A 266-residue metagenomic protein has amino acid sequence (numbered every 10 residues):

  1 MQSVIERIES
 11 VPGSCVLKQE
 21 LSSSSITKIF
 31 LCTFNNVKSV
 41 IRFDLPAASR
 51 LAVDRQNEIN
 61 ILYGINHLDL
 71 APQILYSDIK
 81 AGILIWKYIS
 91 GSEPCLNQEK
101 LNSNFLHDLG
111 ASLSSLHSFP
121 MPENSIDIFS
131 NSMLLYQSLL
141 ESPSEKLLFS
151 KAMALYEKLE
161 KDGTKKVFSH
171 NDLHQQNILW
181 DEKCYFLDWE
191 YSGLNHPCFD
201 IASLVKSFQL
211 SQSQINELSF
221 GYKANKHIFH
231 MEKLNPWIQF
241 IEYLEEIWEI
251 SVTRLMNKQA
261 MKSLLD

Functional and structural regions predicted by a protein language model:
M1-P12, M121-N171, D181, S219 (+1 more regions): An alpha-helical support segment within catalytic cores of ATP-dependent transferases
E20-S23: Protein kinase glycine-rich loop
S25-N124: ATP-binding pocket architecture of kinase catalytic cores
S25-T33, S39-I41, I74, Y156-F199: Active-site acidic catalytic loop and adjacent metal/ATP-binding pocket of ATP-dependent phosphoryl transfer enzymes
P46, I85-E99, Q137-S138, Y243 (+1 more regions): A glycine-centered beta->alpha junction motif in the catalytic cores of kinase/phosphotransferase enzymes
E58-I59, N102-S103, A202-V205, G221 (+1 more regions): Glycine-rich, phosphate-binding/catalytic loops in enzymes
D69, L113, H117-M121, L159-E160 (+4 more regions): A general structural signal marking secondary-structure boundaries and capping sites
F199-H227, Q239-N257: Active-site activation/catalytic loop segments of kinase-like enzymes and analogous catalytic loops in related
